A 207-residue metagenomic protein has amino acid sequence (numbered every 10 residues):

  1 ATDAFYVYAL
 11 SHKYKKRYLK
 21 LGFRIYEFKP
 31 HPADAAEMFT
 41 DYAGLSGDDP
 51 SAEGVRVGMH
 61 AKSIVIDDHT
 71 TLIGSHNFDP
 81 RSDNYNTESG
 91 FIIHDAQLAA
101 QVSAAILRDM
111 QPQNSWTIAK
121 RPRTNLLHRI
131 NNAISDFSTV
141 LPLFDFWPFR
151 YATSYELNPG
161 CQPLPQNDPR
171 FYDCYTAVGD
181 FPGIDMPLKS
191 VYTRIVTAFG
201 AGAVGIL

Functional and structural regions predicted by a protein language model:
A1-L207: PLD/PLD-like phosphodiesterase catalytic module centered on the HKD motif
